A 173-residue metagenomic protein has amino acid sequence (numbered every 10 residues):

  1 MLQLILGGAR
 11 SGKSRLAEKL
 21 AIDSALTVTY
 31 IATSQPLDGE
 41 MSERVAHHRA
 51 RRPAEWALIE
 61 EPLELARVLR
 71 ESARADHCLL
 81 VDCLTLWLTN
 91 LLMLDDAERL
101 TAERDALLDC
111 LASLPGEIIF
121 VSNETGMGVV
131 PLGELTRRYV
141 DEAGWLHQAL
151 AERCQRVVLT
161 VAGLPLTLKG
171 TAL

Functional and structural regions predicted by a protein language model:
L2-S72: Conserved P-loop
L26-T29, H77, E117, R156: Residues at the starts of beta-strands that form the adenosine-phosphate
H47-R49, A75-D76, R137-R138: Short, hinge-like loop/turn segments at secondary-structure boundaries
L63, L86-L173: Replace "adjacent to P-loop NTPase cores in ATP/GTP-dependent enzymes" with "adjacent to NTP-binding cores
S72-A73, L114: A generic alpha-to-beta junction signature in SAM-dependent methyltransferases
A73-R74, A151: A short, aliphatic-rich alpha-helical micro-motif
